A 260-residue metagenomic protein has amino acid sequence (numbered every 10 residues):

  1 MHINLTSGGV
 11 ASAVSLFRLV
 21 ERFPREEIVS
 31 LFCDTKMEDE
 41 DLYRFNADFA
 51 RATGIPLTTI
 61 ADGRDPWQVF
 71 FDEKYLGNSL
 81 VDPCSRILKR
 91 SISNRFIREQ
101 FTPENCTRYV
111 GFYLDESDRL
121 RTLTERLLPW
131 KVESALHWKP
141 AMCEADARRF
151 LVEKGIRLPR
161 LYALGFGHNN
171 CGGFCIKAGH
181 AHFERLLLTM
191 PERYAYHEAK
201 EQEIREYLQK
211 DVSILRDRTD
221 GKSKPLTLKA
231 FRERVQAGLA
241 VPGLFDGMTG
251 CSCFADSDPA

Functional and structural regions predicted by a protein language model:
M1-A260: Nucleotide-activated chemistry modules centered on ATP-dependent adenylation/adenylyltransferase
